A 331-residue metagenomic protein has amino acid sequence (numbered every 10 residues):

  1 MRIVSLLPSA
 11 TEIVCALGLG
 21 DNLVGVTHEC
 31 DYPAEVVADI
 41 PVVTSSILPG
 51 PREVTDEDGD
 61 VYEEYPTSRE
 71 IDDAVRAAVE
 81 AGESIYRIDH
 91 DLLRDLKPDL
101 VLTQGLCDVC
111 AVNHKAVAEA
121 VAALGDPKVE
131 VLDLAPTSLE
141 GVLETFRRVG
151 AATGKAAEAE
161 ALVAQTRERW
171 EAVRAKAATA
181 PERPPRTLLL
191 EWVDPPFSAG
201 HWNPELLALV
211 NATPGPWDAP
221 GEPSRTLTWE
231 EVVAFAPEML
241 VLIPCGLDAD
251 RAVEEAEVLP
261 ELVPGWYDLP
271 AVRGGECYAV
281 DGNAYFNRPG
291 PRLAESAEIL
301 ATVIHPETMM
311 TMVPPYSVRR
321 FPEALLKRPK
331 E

Functional and structural regions predicted by a protein language model:
M1-E331: N-terminal ligand-binding lobe of clamshell/alpha-beta domains
